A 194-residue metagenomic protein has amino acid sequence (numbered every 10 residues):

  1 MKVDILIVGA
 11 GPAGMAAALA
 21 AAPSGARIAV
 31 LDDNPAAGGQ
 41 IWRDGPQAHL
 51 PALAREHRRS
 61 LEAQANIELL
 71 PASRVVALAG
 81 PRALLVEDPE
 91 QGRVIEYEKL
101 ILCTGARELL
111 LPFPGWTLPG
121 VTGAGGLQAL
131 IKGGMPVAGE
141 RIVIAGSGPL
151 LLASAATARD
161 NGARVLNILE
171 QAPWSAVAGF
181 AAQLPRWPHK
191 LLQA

Functional and structural regions predicted by a protein language model:
M1-V3, V8, A54-R141: FAD-binding core/adjacent interface of flavoenzyme oxidoreductases
I5-P51, S60-A72: N-terminal cofactor/phosphate-binding cores enriched in small/glycine residues, especially glycine-rich loops such as
I7-L31, R107-P119, A124-W174: Rossmann-like dinucleotide/flavin-binding elements
G14, N34, Q47-A54, R58 (+3 more regions): Generic structural signal for well-ordered, non-membrane alpha-helical segments in soluble metabolic enzymes
A22, N66, Q91, L118 (+2 more regions): Short N-terminal micro-motifs specific to bacterial/archaeal maturation and metal-cluster initiation sites
D33-A54, L111, T117, A176-K190: Conserved N-terminal glycine-rich FAD pyrophosphate-binding loop of Rossmann-like flavoproteins
L53-E56, V94-E96, G125-Q128, G146-G148 (+2 more regions): Glycine-rich loops and low-complexity Gly/Arg-rich segments that provide flexible linkers or classic glycine-based
L61-L84, N161-A194: A Rossmann-like FAD-binding core segment of flavoenzymes
